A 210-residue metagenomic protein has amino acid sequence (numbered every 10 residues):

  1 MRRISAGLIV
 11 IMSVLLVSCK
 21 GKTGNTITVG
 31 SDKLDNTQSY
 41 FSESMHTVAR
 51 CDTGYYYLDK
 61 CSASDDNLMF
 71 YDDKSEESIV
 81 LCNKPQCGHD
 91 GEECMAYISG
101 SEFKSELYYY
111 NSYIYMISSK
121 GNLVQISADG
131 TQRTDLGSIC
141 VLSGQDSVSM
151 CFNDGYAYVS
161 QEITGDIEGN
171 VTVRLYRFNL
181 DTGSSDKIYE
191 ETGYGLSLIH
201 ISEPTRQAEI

Functional and structural regions predicted by a protein language model:
L15-S18: C-terminal motif of bacterial Sec signal peptides marking the signal peptidase cleavage site
L34-L68, Y97-E106: Beta-strand-rich domains and repeat architectures in extracellular enzymes and scaffolds, especially beta-propellers
D52-T53, N111-S112, D154-G155: Short coil/turn segments that connect the beta-strands within blades of beta-propeller domains
Y56-L58, M116, Y158-S160, R206: Residue position within the beta-strands of beta-propeller blades
C61-S64, I117-K120, D166-T172: Short, solvent-exposed loop/turn segments at conserved positions within beta-propeller repeat blades
D73-S75, S127-T131, N179-G183: Short loop/turn segments that connect beta-strands within beta-propeller blades
I79-G100, G137-L142, Y189-L196: Surface-exposed loop and turn segments in beta-propeller and other repeat-based domains that flank or scaffold
I199-I210: Single conserved hydrophobic/aromatic residue that forms the stacking wall/gate of nucleotide- or nucleobase-binding
